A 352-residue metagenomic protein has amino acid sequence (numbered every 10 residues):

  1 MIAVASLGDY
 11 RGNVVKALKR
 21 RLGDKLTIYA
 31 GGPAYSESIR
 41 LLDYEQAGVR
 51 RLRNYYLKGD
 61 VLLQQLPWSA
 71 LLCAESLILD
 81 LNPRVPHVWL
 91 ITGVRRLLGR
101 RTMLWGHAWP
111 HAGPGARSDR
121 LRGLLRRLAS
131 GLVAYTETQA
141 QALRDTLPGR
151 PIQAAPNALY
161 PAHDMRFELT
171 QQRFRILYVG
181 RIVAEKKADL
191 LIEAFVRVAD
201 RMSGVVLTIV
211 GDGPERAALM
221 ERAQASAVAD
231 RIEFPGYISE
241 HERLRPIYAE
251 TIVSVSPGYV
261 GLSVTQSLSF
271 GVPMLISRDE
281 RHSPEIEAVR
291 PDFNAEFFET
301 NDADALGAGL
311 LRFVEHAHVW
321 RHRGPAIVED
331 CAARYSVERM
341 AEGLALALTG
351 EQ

Functional and structural regions predicted by a protein language model:
V15, I176, L191-I192, L207 (+2 more regions): A structural motif in glycosyltransferase catalytic domains
Y29, G123-R166, I232: Donor nucleotide-sugar binding/catalytic pocket of nucleotide-sugar-dependent glycosyltransferases
P86, R100-R117, S130-G131: A short, histidine- and acid-enriched strand-loop-helix "catalytic/donor-clamping" loop that lines the nucleotide-sugar
R166-R197, T208: Conserved donor-binding/catalytic core segment of Leloir-type glycosyltransferases
A217-I238: Nucleotide-activated donor-binding/catalytic signature segment of Leloir-type glycosyltransferases, i.e., the conserved
P246-Y259, V272-P273: Acidic donor-binding loop of glycosyltransferase active sites
S277, P291-A303, L311-H318: Conserved acidic donor-binding segment of nucleotide-sugar-dependent glycosyltransferases
E315-L348: A charged, aromatic-enriched C-terminal amphipathic alpha-helix characteristic of glycosyltransferases across folds
